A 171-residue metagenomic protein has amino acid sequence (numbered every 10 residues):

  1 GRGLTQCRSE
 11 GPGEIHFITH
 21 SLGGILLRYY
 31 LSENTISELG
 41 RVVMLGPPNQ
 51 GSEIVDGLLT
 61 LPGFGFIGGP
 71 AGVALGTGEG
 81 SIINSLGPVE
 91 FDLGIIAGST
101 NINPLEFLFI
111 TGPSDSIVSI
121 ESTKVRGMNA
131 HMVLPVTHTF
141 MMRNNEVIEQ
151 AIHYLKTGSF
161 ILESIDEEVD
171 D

Functional and structural regions predicted by a protein language model:
G1-E90, F107-I110: Serine-dependent carboxylesterase/thioesterase catalytic core of lipase-like alpha/beta-hydrolase/SGNH enzymes
P88-D171: C-terminal catalytic-base region of ester-bond hydrolases, centering on the histidine of the charge-relay
